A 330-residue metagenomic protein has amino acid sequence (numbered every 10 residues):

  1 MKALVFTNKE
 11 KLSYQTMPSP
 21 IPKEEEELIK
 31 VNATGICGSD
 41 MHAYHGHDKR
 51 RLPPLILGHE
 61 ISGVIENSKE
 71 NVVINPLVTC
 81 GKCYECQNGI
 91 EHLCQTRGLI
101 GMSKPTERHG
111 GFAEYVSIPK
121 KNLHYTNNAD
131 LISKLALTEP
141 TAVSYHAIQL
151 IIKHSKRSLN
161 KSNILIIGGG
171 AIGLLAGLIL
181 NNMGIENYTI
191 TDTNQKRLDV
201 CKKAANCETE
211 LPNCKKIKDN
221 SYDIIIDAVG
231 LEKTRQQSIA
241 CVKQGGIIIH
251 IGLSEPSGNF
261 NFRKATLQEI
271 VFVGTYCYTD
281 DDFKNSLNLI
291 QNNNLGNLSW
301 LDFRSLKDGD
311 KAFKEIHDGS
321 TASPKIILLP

Functional and structural regions predicted by a protein language model:
P18-T34, D48-Q87, N127-D130: Glycine-rich beta-strand-centered segment in the early N-terminal region that forms part of a ligand/cofactor-binding
A33, I226-A228: Short, well-ordered coil/turn residues at beta-beta hairpins and beta-strand->alpha-helix junctions within
N71, N128-N213: Mid-domain Rossmann-like dinucleotide-binding core that forms the NAD(H)/NADP(H) cofactor-binding site
V73, I226, I249: N-terminal Rossmann-like NAD(P) cofactor-binding module of classical short-chain dehydrogenase/reductase
K82-I167: NAD(P)H dinucleotide-binding glycine-rich loop of Rossmann-like/cofactor-binding domains, especially the beta1-alpha1
I217-I225: A short acidic, Gly/Pro-enriched loop at the edge of an enzyme's catalytic core that lines a small-molecule cofactor
K233-N292, L329-P330: Glycine-rich phosphate-binding loop and adjacent beta-alpha segment of Rossmann(oid) nucleotide-cofactor-binding
Q236, D280, K284-P330: C-terminal hydrophobic helical "lid"/dimerization subdomain of Rossmann-like NAD(P)H-dependent oxidoreductases
